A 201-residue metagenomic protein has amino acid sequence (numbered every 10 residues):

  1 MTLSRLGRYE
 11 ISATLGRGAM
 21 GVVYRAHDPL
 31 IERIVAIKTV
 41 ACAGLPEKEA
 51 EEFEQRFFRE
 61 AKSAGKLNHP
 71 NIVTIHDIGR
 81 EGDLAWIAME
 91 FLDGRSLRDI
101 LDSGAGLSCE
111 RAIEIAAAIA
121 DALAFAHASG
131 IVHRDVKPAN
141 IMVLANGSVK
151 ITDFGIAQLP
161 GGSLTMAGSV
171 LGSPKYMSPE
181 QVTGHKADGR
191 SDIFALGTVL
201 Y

Functional and structural regions predicted by a protein language model:
M1-Y201: Conserved ATP-binding/catalytic core of the eukaryotic-like protein kinase fold, especially serine/threonine kinases
